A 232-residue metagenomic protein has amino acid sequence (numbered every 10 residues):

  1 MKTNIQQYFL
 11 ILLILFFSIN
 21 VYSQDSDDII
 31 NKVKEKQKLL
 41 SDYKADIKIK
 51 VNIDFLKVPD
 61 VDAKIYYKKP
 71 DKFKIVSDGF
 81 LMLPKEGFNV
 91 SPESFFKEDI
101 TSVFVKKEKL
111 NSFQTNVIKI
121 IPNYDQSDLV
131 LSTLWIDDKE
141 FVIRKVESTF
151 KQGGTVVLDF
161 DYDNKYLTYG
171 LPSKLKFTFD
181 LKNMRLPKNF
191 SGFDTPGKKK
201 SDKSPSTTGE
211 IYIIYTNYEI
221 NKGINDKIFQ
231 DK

Functional and structural regions predicted by a protein language model:
M1-F9: Bacterial N-terminal signal peptides that target proteins for export
S18-I19: N-terminal signal peptide c-region/cleavage motif recognized by signal peptidases
Q24-I29, K38-L39, I47-I49, K57-P59 (+5 more regions): Flexible, processing/modification-adjacent segments and terminal tails in exported/periplasmic/extracellular proteins
K32, A63-K68, L158-Y166: Extended lipid/amphipathic-ligand handling interfaces
N52-D54, K182: Sequence/structural signature of outer-membrane beta-barrel proteins
Q114-F229: Gly/Pro-enriched, hydrophobic low-complexity segments that function as extracytoplasmic propeptides/linkers
